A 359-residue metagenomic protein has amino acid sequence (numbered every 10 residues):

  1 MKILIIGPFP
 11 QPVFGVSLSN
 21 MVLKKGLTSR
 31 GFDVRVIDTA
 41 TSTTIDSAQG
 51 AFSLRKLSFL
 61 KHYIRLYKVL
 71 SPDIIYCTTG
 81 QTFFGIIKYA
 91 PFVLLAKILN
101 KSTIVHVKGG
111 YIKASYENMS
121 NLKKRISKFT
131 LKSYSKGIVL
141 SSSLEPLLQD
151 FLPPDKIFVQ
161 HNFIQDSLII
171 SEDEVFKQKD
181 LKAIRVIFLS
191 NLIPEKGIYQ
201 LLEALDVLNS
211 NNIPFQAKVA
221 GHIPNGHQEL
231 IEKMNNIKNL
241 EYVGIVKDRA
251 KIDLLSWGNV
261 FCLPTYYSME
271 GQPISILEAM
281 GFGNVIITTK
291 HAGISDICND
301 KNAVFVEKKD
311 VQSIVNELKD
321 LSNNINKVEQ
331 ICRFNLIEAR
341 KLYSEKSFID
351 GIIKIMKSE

Functional and structural regions predicted by a protein language model:
L4, F176-K196, L202-D206, K218: Conserved donor-binding/catalytic core segment of Leloir-type glycosyltransferases
D38-S42, L189, Q216-E229, G244-I245: Glycosyltransferase donor-sugar binding loop
I126-S171: Donor nucleotide-sugar binding/catalytic pocket of nucleotide-sugar-dependent glycosyltransferases
E229-R249: Nucleotide-activated donor-binding/catalytic signature segment of Leloir-type glycosyltransferases, i.e., the conserved
S256-E270, N284: Acidic donor-binding loop of glycosyltransferase active sites
G281, V285-T288: Short hydrophobic beta-strand element within catalytic cores of glycosyltransferases and related nucleotide-activated
D300-V311, D320-N326: Conserved acidic donor-binding segment of nucleotide-sugar-dependent glycosyltransferases
N326-K357: A charged, aromatic-enriched C-terminal amphipathic alpha-helix characteristic of glycosyltransferases across folds
